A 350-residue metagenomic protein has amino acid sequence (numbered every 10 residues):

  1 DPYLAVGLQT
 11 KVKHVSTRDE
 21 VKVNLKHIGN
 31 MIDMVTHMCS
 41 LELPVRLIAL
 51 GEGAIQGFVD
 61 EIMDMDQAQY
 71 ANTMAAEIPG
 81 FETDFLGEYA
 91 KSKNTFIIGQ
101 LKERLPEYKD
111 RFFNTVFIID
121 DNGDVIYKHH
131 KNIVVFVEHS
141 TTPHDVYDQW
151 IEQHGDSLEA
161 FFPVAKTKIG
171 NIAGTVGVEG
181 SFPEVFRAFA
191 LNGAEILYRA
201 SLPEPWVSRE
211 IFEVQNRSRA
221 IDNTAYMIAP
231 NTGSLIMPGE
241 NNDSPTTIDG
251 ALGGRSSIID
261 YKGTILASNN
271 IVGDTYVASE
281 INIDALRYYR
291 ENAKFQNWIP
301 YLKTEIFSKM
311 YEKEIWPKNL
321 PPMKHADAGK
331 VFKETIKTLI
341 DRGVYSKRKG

Functional and structural regions predicted by a protein language model:
P2-T17, V21, A49, T115 (+3 more regions): Active-site-proximal beta-strand elements of phosphoester/diester hydrolases
K13-V23, A75, T141-D148: Acidic/histidine-rich helix-loop elements that form or flank divalent-metal/phosphate-binding sites at the catalytic
R18-L25, F96, F161-V164, K349-G350: Eukaryotic scaffold repeat domains enriched in small/polar residues
K22, D33-H130, F136-V137, P203-N223: Cys-nucleophile CN-hydrolase/nitrilase-fold catalytic domain and related Cys-dependent amidase chemistry that acts on
I78-I98, N171, G177-V277: CN hydrolase (nitrilase-like) catalytic-core segments centered on the catalytic cysteine and neighboring Lys/Glu
G99-Q100, N114-I118, P163, S256-I258 (+1 more regions): Short beta-strand scaffold segments in enzyme catalytic cores
R104-E195, E204-S218: Active-site catalytic loop in hydrolytic enzyme cores
N231-G350: C-terminal beta-strand edge segments of enzyme domains
